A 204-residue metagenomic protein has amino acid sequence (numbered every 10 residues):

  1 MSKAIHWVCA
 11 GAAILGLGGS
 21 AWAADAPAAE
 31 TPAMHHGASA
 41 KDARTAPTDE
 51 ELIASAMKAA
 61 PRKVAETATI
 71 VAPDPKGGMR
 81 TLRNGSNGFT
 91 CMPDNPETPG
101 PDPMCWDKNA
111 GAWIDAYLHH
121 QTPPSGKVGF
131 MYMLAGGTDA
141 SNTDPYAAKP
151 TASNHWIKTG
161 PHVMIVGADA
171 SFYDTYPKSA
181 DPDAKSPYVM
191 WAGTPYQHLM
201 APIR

Functional and structural regions predicted by a protein language model:
M1-A24: Sec-dependent N-terminal signal peptides
A24-A33: Cleaved targeting-peptide boundary
A33-R204: Primary mode marks residue(s) on the alpha4-beta5-alpha5 output face of response regulator receiver
